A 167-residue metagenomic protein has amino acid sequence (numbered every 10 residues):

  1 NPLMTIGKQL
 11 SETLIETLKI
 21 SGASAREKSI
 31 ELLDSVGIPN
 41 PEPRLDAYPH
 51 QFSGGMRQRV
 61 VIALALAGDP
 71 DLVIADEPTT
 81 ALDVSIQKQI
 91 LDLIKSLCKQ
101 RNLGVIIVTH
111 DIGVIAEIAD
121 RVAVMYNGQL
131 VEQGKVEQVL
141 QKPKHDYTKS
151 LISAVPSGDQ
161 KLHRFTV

Functional and structural regions predicted by a protein language model:
S24-P43, I152-S153: Conserved ABC ATPase "signature" region
P39-E42, K135-V167: Short catalytic/signature loops enriched in Gly
A67-D71: A short, proline-enriched helix->beta-strand linker immediately N-terminal to the Walker B motif in ABC-type P-loop
K88-R101: Helical segment within the ABC ATPase nucleotide-binding domain
I115-E117: A short, surface-exposed alpha-helical micro-motif characterized by mixed small hydrophobic and charged/polar residues
R121, Q133: Short, glycine/charged-rich "phosphate-handling" switch motifs in NTP-dependent and phosphotransfer domains
